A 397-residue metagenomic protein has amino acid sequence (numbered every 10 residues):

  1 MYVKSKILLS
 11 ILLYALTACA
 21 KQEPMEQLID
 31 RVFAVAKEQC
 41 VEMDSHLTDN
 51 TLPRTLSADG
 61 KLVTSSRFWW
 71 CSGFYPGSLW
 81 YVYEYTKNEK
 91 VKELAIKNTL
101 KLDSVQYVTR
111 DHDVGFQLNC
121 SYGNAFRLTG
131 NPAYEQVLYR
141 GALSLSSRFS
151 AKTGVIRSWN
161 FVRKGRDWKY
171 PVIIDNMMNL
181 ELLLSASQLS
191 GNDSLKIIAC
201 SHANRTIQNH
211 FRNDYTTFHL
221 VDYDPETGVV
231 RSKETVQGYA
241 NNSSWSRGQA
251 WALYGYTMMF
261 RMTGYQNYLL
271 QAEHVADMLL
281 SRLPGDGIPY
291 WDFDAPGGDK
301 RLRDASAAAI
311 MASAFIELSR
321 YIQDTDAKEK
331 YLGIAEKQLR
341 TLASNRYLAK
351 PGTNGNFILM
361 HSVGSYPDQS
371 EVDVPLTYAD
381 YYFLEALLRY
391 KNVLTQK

Functional and structural regions predicted by a protein language model:
M1-Q27: Bacterial Sec-dependent N-terminal signal peptides
Q22-K397: Glycan-recognition and catalytic cores of secretory/periplasmic carbohydrate-active enzymes
